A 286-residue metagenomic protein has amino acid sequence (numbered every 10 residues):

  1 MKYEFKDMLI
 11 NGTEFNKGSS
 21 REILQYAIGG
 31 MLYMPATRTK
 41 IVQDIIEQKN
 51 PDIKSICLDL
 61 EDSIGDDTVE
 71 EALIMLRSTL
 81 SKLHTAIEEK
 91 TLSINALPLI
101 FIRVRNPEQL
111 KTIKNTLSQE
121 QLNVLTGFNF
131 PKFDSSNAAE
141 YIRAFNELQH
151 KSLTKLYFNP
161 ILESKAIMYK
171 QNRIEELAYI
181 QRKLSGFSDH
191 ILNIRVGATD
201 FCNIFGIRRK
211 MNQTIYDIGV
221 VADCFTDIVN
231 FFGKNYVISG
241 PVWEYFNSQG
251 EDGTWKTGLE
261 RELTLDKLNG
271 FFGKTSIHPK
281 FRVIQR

Functional and structural regions predicted by a protein language model:
M1-R286: Expand to "…catalyze enediolate/carbanion chemistry for C-C bond making/breaking, isomerization, decarboxylation
